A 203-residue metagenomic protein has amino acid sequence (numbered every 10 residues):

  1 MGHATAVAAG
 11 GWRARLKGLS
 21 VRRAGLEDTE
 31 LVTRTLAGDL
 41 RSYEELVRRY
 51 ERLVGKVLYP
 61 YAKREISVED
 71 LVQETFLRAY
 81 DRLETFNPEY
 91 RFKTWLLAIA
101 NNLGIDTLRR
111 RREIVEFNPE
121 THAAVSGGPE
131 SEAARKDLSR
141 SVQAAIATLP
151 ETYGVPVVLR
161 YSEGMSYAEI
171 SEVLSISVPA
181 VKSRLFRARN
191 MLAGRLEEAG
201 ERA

Functional and structural regions predicted by a protein language model:
M1-T33, A37, E45, R49 (+5 more regions): Intrinsic, short, N-terminal disordered tails of RNA polymerase sigma-factor systems
L36-A37, P60-R64, E74-R91, R110-R112: Sigma70-family region 2
R41, R52, A62-K63, Y90 (+1 more regions): Residue-level signal for the short linker/turn that defines the boundary of a DNA-recognition helix
I66, A168, P179: Residues within helix-turn-helix
D70-L77, Y90-N102: Structural recognition of an alpha-helix C-terminal capping motif at a helix-to-coil junction
V72, L108, L185, R189-L192 (+1 more regions): DNA major-groove recognition helix of helix-turn-helix
T75, I99, V157, I170-S171 (+1 more regions): Hydrophobic positions on the alpha-helical face of helix-turn-helix-like DNA-binding modules
E84-P88, A98-N118, R135, R187: Arg/Lys-rich amphipathic alpha helix in sigma70-family domain 2
